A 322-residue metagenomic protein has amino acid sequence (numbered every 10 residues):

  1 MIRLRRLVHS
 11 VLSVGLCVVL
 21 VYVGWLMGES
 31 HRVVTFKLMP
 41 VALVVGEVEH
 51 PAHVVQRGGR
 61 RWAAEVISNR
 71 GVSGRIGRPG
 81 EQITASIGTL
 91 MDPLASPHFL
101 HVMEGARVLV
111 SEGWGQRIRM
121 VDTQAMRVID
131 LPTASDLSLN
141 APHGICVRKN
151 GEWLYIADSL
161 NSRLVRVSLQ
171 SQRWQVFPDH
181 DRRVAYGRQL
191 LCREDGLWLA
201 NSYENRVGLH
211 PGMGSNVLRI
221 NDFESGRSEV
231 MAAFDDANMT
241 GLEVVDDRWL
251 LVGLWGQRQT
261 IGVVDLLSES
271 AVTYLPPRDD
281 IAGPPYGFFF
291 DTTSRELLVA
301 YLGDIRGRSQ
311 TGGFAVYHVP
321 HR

Functional and structural regions predicted by a protein language model:
M1-C17: N-terminal Sec-pathway targeting helices
E29-V48: A short helix->beta-strand "capping" segment at the edge of beta-propeller domains
M39-V45, I83-M91, R127-S135, R173-H180 (+2 more regions): A short beta-strand motif characteristic of beta-propeller blades
E47-R57, M91-M103, D136-K149, D181-E194 (+3 more regions): Beta-rich, blade/repeat-based domains predominating in secreted/periplasmic proteins but also intracellular
A63-R70, V110-Q116, I156-L160, L199-G212 (+3 more regions): Conserved beta-strand positions in repeat-built beta-propeller and related beta-rich domains
G71-R75, L164, V207-V217, R258-G262 (+1 more regions): Structural motif
G77-Q82, D122-M126, S168-Q172, N221-S225 (+2 more regions): Short loop/turn segments that connect beta-strands within beta-propeller blades
P285-R322: Blade-level signature of beta-propeller repeat domains, shared across WD40, Kelch, NHL, RCC1 and BNR/Asp-box propellers
